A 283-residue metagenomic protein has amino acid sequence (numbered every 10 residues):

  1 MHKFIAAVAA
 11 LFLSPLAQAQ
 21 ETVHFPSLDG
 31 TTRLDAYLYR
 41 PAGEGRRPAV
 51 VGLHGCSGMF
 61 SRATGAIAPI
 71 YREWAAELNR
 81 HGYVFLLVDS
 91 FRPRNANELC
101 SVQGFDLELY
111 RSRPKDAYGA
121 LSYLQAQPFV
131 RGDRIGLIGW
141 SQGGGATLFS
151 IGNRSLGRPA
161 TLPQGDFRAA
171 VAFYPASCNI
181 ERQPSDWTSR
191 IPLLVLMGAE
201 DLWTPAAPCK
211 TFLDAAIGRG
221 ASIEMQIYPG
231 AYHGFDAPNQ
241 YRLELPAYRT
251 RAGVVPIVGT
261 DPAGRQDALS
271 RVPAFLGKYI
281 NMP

Functional and structural regions predicted by a protein language model:
S14-L16: N-terminal signal peptide c-region/cleavage motif recognized by signal peptidases
A19-G45: N-terminal cap/lid segment of alpha/beta-hydrolase-fold proteins
L34-Y37, R46-A126, N239-V258: Serine-hydrolase catalytic machinery in alpha/beta-hydrolase-like enzymes
L109-S189: Primarily recognizes the serine-hydrolase "nucleophile elbow" in alpha/beta-hydrolase and SGNH/GDSL folds
S189, V195-M197: Short beta-strand/loop motif that positions the catalytic acidic residue of the alpha/beta-hydrolase fold
E200-T204, H233-G234: Acidic catalytic loop of the alpha/beta-hydrolase fold
P205-A215: Short alpha-helix in the alpha/beta-hydrolase fold that links the catalytic acid
S222-P283: C-terminal catalytic histidine-bearing segment of alpha/beta-hydrolase fold enzymes
